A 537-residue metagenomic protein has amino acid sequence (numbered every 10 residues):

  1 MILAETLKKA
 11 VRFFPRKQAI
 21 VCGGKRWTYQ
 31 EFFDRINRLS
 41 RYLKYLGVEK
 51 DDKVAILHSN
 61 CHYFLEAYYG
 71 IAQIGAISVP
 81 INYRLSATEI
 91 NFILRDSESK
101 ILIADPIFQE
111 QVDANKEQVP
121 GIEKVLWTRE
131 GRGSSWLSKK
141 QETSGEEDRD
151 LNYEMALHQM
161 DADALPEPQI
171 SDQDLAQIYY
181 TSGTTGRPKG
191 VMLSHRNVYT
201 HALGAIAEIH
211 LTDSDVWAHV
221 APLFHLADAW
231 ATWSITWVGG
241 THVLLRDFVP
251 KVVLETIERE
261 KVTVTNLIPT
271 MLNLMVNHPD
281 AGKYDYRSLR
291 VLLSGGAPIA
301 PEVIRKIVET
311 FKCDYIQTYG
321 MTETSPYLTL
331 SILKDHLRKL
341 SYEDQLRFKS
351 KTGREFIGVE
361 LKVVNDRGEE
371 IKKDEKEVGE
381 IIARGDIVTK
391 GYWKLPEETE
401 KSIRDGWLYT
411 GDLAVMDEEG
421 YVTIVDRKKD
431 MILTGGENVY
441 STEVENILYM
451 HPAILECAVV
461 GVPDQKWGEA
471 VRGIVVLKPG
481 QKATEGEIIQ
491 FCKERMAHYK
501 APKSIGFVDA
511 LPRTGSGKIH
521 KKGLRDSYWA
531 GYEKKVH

Functional and structural regions predicted by a protein language model:
K8, R16-C61, L65-Y69, S86-N91: Conserved AMP-binding/adenylate-forming core of the ANL superfamily
P15, E147-R149, H158-Y180, R187 (+1 more regions): Conserved pre-ATP/AMP-binding loop-to-beta segment of ANL
T28-E31, A176-T200: Conserved AMP-binding A3 loop
Y45-L46, Q73-M155, P479-Q481: Structural core segment of the AMP-binding/adenylate-forming
L46, L85, N91, L102 (+8 more regions): AMP-binding/adenylate-forming catalytic core of the ANL superfamily
Y199-V216, F224-V264, N277-P279, T329 (+1 more regions): Conserved AMP-binding/adenylation subdomain of ANL enzymes
W237, V262-L267, V276-R347, E360 (+1 more regions): Gly/Ser/Thr-rich phosphate-binding loop
E355-I382, K401, M416-E419, Q481-E485 (+1 more regions): Conserved beta-loop-beta connector loops within the AMP-binding
